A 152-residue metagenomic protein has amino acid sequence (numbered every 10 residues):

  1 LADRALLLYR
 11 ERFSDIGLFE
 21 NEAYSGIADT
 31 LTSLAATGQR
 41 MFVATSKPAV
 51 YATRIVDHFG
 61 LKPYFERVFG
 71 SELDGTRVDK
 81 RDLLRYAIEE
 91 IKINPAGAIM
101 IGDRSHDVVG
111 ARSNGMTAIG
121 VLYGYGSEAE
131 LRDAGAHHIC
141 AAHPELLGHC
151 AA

Functional and structural regions predicted by a protein language model:
D15-V43, A49-T53, R81: Short, acidic loop-to-helix structural element flanking the phosphoryl-transfer center in phosphate-processing enzymes
F19, K62-E66, N94-P95, H137: Conserved H-loop
G26, Y51-R54, G110, E130 (+1 more regions): Phosphate- and divalent-cation-binding pockets in alpha/beta enzyme and binding domains that engage nucleotide-derived
A28-A36, I88, V108-S113: Surface-exposed amphipathic alpha-helices with a cationic face
K62-R77: A short, structured active-site edge motif that brings together acidic residues
V78-V108: Conserved Lys-Pro-Asp/Glu-containing loop-to-beta segment of HAD-superfamily phosphomonoesterases, centered on
I99-A141: Acidic, Mg2+-coordinating phosphoryl-transfer loop and its flanking beta/alpha structural elements, shared across
